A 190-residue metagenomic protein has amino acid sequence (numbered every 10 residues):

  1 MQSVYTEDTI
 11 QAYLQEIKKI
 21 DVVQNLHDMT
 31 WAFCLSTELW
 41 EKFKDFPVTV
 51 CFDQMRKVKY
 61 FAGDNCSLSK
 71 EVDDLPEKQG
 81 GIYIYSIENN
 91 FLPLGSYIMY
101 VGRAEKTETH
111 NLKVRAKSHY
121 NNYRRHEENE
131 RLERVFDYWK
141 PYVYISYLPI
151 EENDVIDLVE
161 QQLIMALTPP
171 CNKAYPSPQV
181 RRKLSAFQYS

Functional and structural regions predicted by a protein language model:
M1-I98, R103-S190: Boundary/linker segments flanking structured domains
